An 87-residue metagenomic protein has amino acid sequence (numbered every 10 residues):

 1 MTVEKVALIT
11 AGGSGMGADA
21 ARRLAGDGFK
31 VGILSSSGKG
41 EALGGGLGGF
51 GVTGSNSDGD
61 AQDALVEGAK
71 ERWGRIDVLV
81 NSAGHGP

Functional and structural regions predicted by a protein language model:
V6-I9, L79-V80: Conserved hydrophobic beta-strands of the Rossmann-like cofactor-binding core in SDR/related NAD(P)H-dependent
G13-S14: Conserved glycine-rich cofactor-binding loop
G17-A18: N-terminal Rossmann-fold NAD(P) dinucleotide-binding loop
L24: Aromatic pocket-lining residues of Rossmann-like dinucleotide-binding sites
D27-L43: Conserved glycine-rich Rossmann-like NAD(P)H-binding loop of the short-chain dehydrogenase/reductase
G40, A61-A69: A conserved hydrophobic alpha-helix of the Rossmann-fold in NAD(P)-dependent oxidoreductases
G46-D60: Rossmann-fold cofactor-recognition segment
A83-P87: Conserved NAD(P)H cofactor-binding loop of Rossmann-fold oxidoreductase domains
